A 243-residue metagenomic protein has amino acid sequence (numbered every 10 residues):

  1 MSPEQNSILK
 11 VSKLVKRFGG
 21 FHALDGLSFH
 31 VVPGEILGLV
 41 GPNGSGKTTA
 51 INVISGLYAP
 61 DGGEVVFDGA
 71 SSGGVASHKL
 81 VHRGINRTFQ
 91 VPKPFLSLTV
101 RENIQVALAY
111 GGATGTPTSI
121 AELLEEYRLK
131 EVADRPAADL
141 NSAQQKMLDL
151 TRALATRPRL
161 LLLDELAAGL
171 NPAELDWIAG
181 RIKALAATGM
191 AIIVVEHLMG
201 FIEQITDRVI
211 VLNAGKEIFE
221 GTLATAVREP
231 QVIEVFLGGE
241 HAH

Functional and structural regions predicted by a protein language model:
S2-H243: Glycine-rich phosphate-binding loops of nucleotide-dependent enzymes
